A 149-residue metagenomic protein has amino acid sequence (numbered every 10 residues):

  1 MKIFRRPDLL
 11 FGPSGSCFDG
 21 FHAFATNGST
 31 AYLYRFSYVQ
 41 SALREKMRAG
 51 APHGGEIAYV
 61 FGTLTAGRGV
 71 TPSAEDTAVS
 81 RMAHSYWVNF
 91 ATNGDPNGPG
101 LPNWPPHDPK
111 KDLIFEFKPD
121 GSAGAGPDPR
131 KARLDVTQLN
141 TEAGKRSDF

Functional and structural regions predicted by a protein language model:
M1-F149: C-terminal helix-and-tail extensions that cap enzymatic domains
